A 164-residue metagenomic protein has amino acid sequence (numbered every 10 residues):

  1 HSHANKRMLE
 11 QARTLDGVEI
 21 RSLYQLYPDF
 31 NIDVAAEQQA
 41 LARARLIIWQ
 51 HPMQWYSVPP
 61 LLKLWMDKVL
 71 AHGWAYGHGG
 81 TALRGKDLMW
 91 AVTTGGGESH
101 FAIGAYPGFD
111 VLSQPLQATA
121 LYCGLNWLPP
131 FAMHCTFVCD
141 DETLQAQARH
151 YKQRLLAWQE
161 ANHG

Functional and structural regions predicted by a protein language model:
H1-R21, Y151-K152, L156-A157: N-terminal beta1-alpha1 ligand-phosphate binding loop
H3-R7, I32, P60-L64, E142: Generic recognition of short, well-ordered alpha-helical segments
E10, P115-G164: Glycine-rich phosphate/pyrophosphate-binding loop and the adjoining helix
G17-N31: A short beta-strand-loop structural module common to alpha/beta enzyme folds
E19-R21, I48, M89-A91, L128-F131: Hydrophobic/aromatic beta-strand patches that form the interior of the parallel beta-sheet core in alpha/beta enzyme
L26, G95-S99, H134-F137: A short, flexible beta-alpha/helix-coil linker loop
P28-A44, Q147-H150: Glycine-rich, highly charged phosphate/nucleotide-binding loops
A35-Q117, C123: Helix-loop-strand module that forms the ligand-binding subsite of alpha/beta enzymes
